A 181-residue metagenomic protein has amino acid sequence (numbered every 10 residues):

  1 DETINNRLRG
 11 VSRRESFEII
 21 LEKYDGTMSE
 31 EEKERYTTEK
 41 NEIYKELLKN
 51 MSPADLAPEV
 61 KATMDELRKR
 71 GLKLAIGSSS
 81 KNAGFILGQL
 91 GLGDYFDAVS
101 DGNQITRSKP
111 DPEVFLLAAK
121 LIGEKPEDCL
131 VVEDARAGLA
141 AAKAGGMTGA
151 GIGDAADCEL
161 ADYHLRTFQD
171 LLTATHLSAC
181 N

Functional and structural regions predicted by a protein language model:
D1-K61, E66-R70: N-terminal helical cap/lid subdomain that shapes the substrate entry/recognition surface in HAD-like hydrolases
T3-R7, K23, N50, K73 (+4 more regions): Short, flexible active-site loop motifs that bind/organize anionic cofactors or intermediates
N6, L56, I76, R107 (+1 more regions): Conserved SAM-binding loop
K61-R68, S80-N181: Asp-based, Mg2+/Mn2+-dependent phosphohydrolase catalytic module
K73-A75, T148: Proline-centered loop/turn at the N-terminus of a beta-strand
